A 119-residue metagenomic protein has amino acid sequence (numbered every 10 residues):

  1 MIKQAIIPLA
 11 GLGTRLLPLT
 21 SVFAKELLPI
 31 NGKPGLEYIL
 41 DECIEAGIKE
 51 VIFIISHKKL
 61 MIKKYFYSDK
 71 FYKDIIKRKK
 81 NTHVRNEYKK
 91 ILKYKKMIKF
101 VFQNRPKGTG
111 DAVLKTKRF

Functional and structural regions predicted by a protein language model:
M1-I7, R15, K33-F119: Conserved N-terminal catalytic core of the sugar/cofactor nucleotidyltransferase
G11: Active-site glycine-centered loops adjacent to acidic/histidine catalytic or metal-binding residues that shape
T14-L17, V22: N-terminal small/glycine-rich loop or linker at the start of catalytic domains across soluble metabolic enzymes
V22-E37: Short catalytic helix/loop segments, enriched in acidic residues and glycine and frequently bearing histidine
